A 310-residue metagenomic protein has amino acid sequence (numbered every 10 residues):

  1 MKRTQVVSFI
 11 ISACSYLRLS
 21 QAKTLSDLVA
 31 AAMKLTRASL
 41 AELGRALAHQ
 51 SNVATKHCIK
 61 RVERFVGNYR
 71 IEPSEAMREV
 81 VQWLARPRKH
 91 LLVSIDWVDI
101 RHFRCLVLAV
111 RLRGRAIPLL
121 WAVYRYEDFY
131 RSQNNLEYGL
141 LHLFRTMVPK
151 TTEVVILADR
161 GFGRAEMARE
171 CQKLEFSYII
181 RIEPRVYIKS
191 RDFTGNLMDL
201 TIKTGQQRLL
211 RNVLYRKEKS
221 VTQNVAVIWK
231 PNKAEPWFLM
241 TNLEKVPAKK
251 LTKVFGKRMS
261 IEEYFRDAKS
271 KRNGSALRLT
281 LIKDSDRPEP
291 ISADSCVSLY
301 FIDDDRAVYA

Functional and structural regions predicted by a protein language model:
M1-R37, C58, A76-R78, K89-L91 (+2 more regions): Single, function-defining residue in the core of a domain
L35-R45: Short, charged amphipathic recognition helices of the HTH superfamily and cognate SANT/SANTA-like modules
L47-R61: Short, basic interhelical loop/turn and adjoining N-cap of the next helix at nucleic-acid- or acidic-partner-contacting
A48, G67-I71, A85, K89 (+3 more regions): Generic short alpha-helical segment signal, independent of protein family or function, capturing local helix propensity
H57, F65-V66, W97: N-terminal accessory alpha/beta regions
R64-R78: Short, basic alpha-helical nucleic acid-contact segments in DNA-binding proteins and DNA transaction factors
P87, L92-V107: Active-site cores of enzymes that catalyze phosphoryl transfer or operate on phosphate-rich substrates
